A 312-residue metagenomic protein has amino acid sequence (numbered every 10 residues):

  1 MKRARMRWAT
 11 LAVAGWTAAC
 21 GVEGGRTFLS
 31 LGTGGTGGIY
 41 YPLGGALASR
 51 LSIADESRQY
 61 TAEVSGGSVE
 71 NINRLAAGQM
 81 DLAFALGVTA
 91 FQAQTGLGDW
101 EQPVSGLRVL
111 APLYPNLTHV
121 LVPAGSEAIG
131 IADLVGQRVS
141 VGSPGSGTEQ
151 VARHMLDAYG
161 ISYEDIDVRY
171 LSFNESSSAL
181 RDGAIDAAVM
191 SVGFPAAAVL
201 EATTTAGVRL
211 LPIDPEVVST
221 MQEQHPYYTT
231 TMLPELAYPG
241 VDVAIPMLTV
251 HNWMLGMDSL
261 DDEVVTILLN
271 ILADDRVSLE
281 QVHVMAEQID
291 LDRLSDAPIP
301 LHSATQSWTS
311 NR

Functional and structural regions predicted by a protein language model:
W16-A19: C-terminal motif of bacterial Sec signal peptides marking the signal peptidase cleavage site
G21-E23: Bacterial signal peptide processing site
R26-A54, R58-A62, P115-D182, S295 (+2 more regions): Bilobed "Venus flytrap"/periplasmic-binding protein-like clamshell domains and structurally analogous long
G44, D81-L86, D186-S191, R209-L211: Paired acidic/hydrophobic, glycine-rich loop segments that form the ligand-binding mouth/hinge of periplasmic-binding
T61-E101, N174-A179, I185, P195-T203: Pocket-flanking alpha-helical
A93-V109, A198-P215, Q222-L236: Ligand-binding "clamshell"
E101-L113, T118, A237-P246: A structural signal for short loop-to-beta-strand junctions that line the ligand-binding cleft of periplasmic/secreted
L171-S177, R181-G183, V192-L210, M221-E223 (+3 more regions): An extracytoplasmic/periplasmic, membrane-proximal ligand-sensing/linker region
